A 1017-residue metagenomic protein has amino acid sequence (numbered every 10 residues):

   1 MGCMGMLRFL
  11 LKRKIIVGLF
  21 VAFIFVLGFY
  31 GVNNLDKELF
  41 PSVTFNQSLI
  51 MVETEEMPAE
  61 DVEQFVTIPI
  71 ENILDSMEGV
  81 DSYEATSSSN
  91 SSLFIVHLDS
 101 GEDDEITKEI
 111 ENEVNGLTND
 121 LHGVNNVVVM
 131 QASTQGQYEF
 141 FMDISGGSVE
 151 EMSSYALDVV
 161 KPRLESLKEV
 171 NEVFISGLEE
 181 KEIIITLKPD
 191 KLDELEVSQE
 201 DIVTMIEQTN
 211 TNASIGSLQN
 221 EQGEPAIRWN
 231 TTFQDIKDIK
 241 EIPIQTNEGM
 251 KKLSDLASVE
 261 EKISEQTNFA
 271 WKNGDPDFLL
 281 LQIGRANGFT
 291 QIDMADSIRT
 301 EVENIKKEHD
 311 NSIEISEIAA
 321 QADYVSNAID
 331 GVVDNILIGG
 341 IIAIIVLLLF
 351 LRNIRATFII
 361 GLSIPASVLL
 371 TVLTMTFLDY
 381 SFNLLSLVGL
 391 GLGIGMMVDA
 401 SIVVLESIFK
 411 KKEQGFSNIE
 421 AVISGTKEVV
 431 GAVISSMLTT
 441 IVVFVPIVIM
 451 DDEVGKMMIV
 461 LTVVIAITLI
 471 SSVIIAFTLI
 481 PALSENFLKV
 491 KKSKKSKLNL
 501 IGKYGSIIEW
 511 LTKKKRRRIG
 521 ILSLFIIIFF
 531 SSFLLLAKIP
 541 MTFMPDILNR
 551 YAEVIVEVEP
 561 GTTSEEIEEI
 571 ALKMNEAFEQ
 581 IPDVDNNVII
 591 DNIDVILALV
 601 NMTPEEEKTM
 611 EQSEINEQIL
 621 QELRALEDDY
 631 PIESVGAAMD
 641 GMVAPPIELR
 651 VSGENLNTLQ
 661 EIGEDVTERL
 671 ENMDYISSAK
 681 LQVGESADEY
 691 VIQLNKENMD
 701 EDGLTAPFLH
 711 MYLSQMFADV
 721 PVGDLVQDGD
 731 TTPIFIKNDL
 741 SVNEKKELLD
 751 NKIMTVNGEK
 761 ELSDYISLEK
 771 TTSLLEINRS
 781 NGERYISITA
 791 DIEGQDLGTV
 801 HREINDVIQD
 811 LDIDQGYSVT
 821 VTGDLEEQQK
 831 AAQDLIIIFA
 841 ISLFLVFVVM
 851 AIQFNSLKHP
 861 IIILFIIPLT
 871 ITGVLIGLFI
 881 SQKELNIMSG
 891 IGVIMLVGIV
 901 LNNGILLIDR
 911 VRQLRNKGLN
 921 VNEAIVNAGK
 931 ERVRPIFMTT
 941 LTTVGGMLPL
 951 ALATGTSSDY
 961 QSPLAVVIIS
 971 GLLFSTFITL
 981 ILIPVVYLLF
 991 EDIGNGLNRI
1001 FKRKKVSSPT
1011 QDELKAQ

Functional and structural regions predicted by a protein language model:
G2-K37, V429, K494-F543, S1007-Q1017: Signature of alpha-helical transmembrane segments and their immediate interfacial
K12-G18, A22-M57, D61, G116-H122 (+5 more regions): Transmembrane helices with small-residue packing motifs
G31, I345-L349, I354-F409, V848-E931 (+5 more regions): Hydrophobic transmembrane alpha-helices and their membrane-interface caps in long multi-pass transport proteins
D81, S89, I95, E111 (+8 more regions): Short, solvent-exposed hinge/capping segments at secondary-structure junctions
G177-L178, D255-E261, N268-K272, D277-I341 (+2 more regions): Juxtamembrane "pre-transmembrane" interface segments
I318, V325, I329, K410-L438 (+3 more regions): Helix-loop junctions and hydrophobic alpha-helical segments within the transmembrane domains of large membrane
I345-F350, L370-F382, I434-L479, S484-E485 (+4 more regions): Hydrophobic, glycine/alanine-rich multi-pass transmembrane helices and their short helix-loop junctions in large
L522-A638, P645-R650: Juxtamembrane segments of multi-pass membrane proteins
